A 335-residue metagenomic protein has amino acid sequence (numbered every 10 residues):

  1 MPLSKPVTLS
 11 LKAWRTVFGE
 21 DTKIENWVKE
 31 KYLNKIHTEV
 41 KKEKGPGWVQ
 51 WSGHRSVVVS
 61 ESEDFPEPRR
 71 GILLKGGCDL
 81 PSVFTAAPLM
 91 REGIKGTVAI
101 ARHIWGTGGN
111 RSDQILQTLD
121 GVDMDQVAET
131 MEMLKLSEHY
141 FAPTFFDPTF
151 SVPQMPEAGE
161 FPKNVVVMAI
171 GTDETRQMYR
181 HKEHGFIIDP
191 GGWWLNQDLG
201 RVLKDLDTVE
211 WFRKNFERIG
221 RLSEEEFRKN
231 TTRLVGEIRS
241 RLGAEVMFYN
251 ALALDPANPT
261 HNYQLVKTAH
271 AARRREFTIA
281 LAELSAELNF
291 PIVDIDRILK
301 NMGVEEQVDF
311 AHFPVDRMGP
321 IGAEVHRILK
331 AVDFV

Functional and structural regions predicted by a protein language model:
M1-E61: Membrane-proximal basic amphipathic "stem/tether" segments
E43-Q126: Serine-esterase "nucleophile elbow" of acetyl-processing enzymes
G71, N164-V167, E245: Structural motif
V127-L222, A253: Oxyanion-hole/transition-state-stabilizing segment in secreted/luminal serine hydrolases and related acyltransferases
P148-S151, G220-G236, K267-L281, V315-E324: Well-ordered, non-membrane alpha-helical segments in soluble/globular domains
N250-L252, N289-E306: Acidic carboxylate-rich catalytic motifs and surrounding loops in phosphoryl-/glycosyl-chemistry enzymes
P256-V293: Substrate-gating cap/lid alpha-helix
R273-E276, L288, E306-V335: Histidine-centered active-site loop/cap adjacent to the catalytic His in serine esterases/O-acetyl transfer systems
